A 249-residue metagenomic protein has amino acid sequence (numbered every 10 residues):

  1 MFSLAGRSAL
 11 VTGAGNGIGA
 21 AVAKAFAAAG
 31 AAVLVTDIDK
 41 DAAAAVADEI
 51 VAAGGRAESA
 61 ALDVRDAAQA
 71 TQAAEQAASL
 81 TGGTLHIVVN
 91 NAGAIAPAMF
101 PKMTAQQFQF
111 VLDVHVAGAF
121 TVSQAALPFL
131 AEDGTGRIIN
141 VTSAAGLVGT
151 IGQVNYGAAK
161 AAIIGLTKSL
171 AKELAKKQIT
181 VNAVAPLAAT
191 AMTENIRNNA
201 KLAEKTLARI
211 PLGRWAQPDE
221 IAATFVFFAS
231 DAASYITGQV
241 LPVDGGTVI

Functional and structural regions predicted by a protein language model:
K40-D41, A61-A73, A105: The beta1-alpha1 cofactor-binding region of Rossmann-like NAD(H)/NADP(H)-dependent oxidoreductases
V89, T135, A175, T180 (+1 more regions): Short, small/polar-rich loop/turn modules that mediate ligand/substrate recognition or access, typified
M99-F100, T104-L112, T206: Substrate-binding pocket helix/loop in short-chain dehydrogenase/reductase
S123, A159, T167: Active-site helix of classical SDR
P128, K172-K176, S234: Alpha-helical segment proximal to the catalytic Tyr-Lys
S143: Residue(s) in the substrate-gating loop at a strand-loop-helix junction that position the organic substrate next
A183, K201-A232, I236, V243-G245: C-terminal helical subdomain
